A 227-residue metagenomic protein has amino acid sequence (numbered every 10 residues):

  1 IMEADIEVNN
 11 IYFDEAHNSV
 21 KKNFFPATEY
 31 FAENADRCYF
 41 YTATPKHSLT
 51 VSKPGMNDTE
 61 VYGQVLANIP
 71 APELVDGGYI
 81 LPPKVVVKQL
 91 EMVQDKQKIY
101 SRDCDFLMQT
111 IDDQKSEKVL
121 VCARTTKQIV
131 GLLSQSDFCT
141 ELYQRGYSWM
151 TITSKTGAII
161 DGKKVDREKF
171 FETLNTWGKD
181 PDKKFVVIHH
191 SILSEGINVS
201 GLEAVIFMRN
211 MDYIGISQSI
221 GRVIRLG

Functional and structural regions predicted by a protein language model:
I1, Y41-P45, T125-T126, H190-I192: A short beta-strand-to-loop transition that corresponds to the Sensor-1 phosphate-sensing loop of AAA+ P-loop ATPases
I1-N10, K22, S191-I192: Conserved helix/coil segment N-terminal to the catalytic DExD/H
E3-N10, T28-A35, G227: Short, conserved loop/helix-junction motifs that constitute active-site signature segments in enzyme catalytic cores
V8-N10, N34-F40, P181-V186: Loop/turn-to-beta-strand initiation segments
H17, S154-G227: Conserved RecA-like P-loop NTPase helicase motor core
H17-I80: Post-DEXD/H (motif II) to motif III coupling segment of the RecA-like Helicase ATP-binding lobe
G63-K127: Conserved interdomain linker/interface between the two RecA-like ATPase lobes of SF2 helicase motors
T125-T153: Conserved helicase motor "Helicase C" RecA-like lobe of SF1/SF2 P-loop NTPases
